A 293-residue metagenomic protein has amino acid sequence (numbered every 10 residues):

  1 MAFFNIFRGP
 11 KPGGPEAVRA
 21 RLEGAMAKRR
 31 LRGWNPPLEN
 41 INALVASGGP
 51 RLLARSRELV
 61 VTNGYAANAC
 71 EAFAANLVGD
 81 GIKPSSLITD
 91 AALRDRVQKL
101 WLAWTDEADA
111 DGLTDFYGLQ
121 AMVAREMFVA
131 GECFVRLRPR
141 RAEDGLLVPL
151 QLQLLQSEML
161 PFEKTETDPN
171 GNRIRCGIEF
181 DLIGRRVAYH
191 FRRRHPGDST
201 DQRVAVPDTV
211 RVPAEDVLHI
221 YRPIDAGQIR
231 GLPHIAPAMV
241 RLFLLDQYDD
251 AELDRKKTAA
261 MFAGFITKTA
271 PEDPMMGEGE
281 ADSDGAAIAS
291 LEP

Functional and structural regions predicted by a protein language model:
M1-S86: N-terminal-proximal low-complexity accessory segments that begin disordered and transition into the first
F7-R30, T200-R203, P274-L291: Intrinsically disordered, low-complexity linkers and terminal tails enriched in Pro/Gly and often acidic or mixed-charge
R8, E179-D181, D249, T267: Generic, ordered loop/turn and secondary-structure boundary motif
G14, G112-D115, T165, P233 (+1 more regions): Alpha-helix capping and helix-coil boundary motifs
I41, G48, S56, A69-C70 (+7 more regions): Generic structural signal of hydrophobic/aromatic residues within well-ordered alpha-helices of folded domains
A46-G49, L53-A54, D90, D115-A121 (+8 more regions): Extended interaction regions within the primary functional domain
T62-P223: Structured, mid-chain assembly/scaffold modules that mediate subunit interfaces within large macromolecular complexes
V217-P293: Extended, charged amphipathic alpha-helical segments
